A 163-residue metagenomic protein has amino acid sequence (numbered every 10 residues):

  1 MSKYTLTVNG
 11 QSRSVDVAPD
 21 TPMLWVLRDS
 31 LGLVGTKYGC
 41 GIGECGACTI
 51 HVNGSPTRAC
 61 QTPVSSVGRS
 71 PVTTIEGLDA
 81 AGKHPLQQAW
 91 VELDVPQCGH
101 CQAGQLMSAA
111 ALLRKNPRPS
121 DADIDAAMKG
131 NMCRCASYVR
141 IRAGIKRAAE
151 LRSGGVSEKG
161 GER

Functional and structural regions predicted by a protein language model:
M1-R163: Signature of N-terminal electron-transfer/Fe-S-associated modules in redox systems
